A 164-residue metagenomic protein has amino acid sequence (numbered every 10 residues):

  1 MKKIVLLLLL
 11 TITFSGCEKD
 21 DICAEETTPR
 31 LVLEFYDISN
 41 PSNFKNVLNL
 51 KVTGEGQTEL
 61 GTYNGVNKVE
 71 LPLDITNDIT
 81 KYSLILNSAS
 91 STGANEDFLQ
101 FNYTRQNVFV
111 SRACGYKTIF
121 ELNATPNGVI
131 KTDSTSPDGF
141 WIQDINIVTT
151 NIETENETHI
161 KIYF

Functional and structural regions predicted by a protein language model:
M1-I4: Positively charged n-region of N-terminal signal peptides that target proteins for export
L7-L8: N-terminal leader/pro-regions and domain N-caps
T13-G16: C-terminal motif of bacterial Sec signal peptides marking the signal peptidase cleavage site
K19-E25, N77-F164: Extracytoplasmic cysteine-anchoring/structural motifs
E25-V32: Short coil/turn motif common to extracellular beta-sandwich-like domains
E34-F44: Structural motif
N46-N95: Tryptophan-paired
